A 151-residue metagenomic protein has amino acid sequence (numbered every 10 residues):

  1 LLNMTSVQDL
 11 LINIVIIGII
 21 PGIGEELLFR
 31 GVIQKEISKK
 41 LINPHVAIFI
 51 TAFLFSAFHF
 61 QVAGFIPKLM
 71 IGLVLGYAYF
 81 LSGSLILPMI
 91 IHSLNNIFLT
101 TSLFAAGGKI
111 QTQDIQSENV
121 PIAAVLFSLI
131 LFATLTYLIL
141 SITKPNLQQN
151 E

Functional and structural regions predicted by a protein language model:
L1-P21, E151: Juxtamembrane helix-loop-helix connectors linking adjacent transmembrane helices in multi-pass membrane enzymes
L11, V15, H45-I50, F65-I66 (+2 more regions): Hydrophobic alpha-helical transmembrane segments
I14-I37, T134-K144: Transmembrane alpha-helical segments in integral membrane proteins
I20, I50-L54, M70, I90 (+1 more regions): Hydrophobic residues within alpha-helical transmembrane segments of multi-pass solute transporters/permease subunits
G24-I50, Y77-S84: Membrane-interface helix/loop boundary segments of multi-pass membrane proteins
A52-A57, L73-Y77: Alpha-helical transmembrane segments of multipass membrane proteins
A57-A63: Membrane-interface helix caps and helix-loop-helix hairpins in membrane proteins
S93-E151: C-terminal membrane module of polytopic membrane proteins
